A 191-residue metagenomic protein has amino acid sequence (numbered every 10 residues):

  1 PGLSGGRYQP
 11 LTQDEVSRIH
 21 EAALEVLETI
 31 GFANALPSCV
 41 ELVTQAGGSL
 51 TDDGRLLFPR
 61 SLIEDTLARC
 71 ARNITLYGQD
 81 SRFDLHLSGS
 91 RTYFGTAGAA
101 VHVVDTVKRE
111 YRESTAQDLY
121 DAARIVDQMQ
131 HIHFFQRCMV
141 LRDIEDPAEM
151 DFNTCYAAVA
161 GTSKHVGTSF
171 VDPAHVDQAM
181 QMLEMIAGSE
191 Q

Functional and structural regions predicted by a protein language model:
P1-S4: Charged, low-complexity intrinsically disordered tails and linkers
G6-C70: N-terminal alpha-helical transmembrane segments of multi-pass membrane transport and channel/translocase proteins
L57-Q191: Catalytic alpha/beta active-site cores
